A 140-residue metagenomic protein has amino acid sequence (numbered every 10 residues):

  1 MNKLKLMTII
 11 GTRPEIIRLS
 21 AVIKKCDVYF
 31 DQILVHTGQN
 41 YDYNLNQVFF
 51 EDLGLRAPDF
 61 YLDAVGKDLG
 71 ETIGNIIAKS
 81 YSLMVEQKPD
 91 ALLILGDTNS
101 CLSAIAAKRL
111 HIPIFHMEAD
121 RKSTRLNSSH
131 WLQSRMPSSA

Functional and structural regions predicted by a protein language model:
M1-Q39: N-terminal subdomain of nucleotide-sugar transferases
M7-I10, I16-L19, F49, Y61-R125 (+1 more regions): Active-site and donor-binding regions of nucleotide-sugar-utilizing enzymes
I17-S20, N44, R135: Alpha-helical elements of the RecA-like P-loop NTPase motor core of helicases
I23-D27, E51-D52, K108-R109: Short, solvent-exposed amphipathic alpha-helical segments in soluble enzyme and RNA/protein-processing domains
Y29-F30, G54, K88, H111: Glycine-centered loop/turn motif at secondary-structure junctions
D31-T72: Conserved nucleotide-sugar phosphate-binding/catalytic loop shared by glycosyltransferases and other
H36, N40, H116-E118, H130: Histidine-centered active-site/metal-ligand motif
L126-A140: Single conserved hydrophobic/aromatic residue that forms the stacking wall/gate of nucleotide- or nucleobase-binding
